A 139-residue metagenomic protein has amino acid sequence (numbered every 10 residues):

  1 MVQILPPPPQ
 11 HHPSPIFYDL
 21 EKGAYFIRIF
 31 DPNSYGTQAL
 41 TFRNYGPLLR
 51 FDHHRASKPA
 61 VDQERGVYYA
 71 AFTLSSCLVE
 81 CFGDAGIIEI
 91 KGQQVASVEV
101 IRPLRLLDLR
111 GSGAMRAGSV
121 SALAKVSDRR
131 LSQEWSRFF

Functional and structural regions predicted by a protein language model:
M1-A56, G86-F139: Active-site and NAD+-binding cores of ADP-ribose-processing enzymes
F51-E89: Extended catalytic/binding region for NAD+/ADP-ribose chemistry, centered on the ART fold
